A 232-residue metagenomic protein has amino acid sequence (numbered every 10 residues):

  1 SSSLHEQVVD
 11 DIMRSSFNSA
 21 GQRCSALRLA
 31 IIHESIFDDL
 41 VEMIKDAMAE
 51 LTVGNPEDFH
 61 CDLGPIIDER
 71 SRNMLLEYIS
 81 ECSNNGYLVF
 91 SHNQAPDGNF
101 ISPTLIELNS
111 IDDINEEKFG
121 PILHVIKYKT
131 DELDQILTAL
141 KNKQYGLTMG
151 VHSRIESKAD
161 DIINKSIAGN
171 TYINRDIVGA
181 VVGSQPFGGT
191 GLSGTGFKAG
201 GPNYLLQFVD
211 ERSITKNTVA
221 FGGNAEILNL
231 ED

Functional and structural regions predicted by a protein language model:
S1-I111, D131-D134, I173, D210 (+1 more regions): ALDH superfamily catalytic-core signature
R28-L29, G64, H124, Q144 (+1 more regions): Short aromatic/hydrophobic contact patches that present stacked aromatics for nucleic-acid/ligand binding
Q94-L108, E132-V219: C-terminal core of ALDH-fold dehydrogenases
D112-E116: Cytochrome P450 core scaffold surrounding the K-helix E-X-X-R motif and the conserved "meander" helix-loop region
P121: Glycine-rich nucleotide-phosphate-binding loops and adjacent flexible coil segments
V125-D131: Short acidic-hydrophobic, aromatic-tinged amphipathic segments that line or gate anion-handling sites
